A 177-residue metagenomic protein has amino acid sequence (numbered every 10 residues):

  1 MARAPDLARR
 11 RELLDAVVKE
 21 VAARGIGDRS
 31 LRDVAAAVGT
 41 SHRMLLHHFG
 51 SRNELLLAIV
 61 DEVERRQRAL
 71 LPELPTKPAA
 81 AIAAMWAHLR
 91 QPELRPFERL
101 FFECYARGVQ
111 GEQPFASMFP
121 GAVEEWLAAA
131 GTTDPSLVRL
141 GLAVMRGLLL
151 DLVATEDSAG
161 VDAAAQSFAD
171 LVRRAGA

Functional and structural regions predicted by a protein language model:
M1-A8: N-terminal intrinsically disordered/low-complexity leader segments
R9-E12, A16-E54, A58: Helix-turn-helix
E12, A16-A23, A69-E73, L100 (+2 more regions): Solvent-exposed, amphipathic alpha-helical segments
E12, E54, A80, A84 (+4 more regions): Amphipathic alpha-helical interaction segments
A58, A69-E98, L137: Hydrophobic alpha-helical connector segments
D61-Q67: Short, basic, alpha-helical segments at the C-terminal edge of helix-turn-helix-like DNA-binding modules
Q91-P120: Amphipathic alpha-helical segments used for helix-helix packing
Q110-G121, A130-A177: Hydrophobic/aromatic-rich alpha-helical bundle segments in the mid-to-C-terminal region
